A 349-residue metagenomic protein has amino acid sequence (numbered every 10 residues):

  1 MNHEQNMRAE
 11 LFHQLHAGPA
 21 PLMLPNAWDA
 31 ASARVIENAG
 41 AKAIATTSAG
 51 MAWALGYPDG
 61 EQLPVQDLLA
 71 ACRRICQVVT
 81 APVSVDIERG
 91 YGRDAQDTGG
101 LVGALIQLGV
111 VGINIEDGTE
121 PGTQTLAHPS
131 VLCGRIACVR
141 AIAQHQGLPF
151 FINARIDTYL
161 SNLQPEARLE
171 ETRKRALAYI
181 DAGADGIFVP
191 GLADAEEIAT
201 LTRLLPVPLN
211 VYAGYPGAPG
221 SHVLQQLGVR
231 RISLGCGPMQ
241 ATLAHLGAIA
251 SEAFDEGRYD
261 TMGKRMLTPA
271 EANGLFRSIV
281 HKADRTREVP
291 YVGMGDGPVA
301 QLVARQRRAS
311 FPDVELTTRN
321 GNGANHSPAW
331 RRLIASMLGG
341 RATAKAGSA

Functional and structural regions predicted by a protein language model:
N2-Q5, F12, G237-V299, R305 (+2 more regions): Extended, intrinsically disordered, low-complexity segments
H3-L15, L22-P82, Y91-V207, V211 (+1 more regions): Alpha/beta enzyme core
S233: Active-site loops and adjacent core secondary-structure elements that bind or stabilize anionic groups
P298-A329: Compositionally biased, charge-rich terminal segments
A335-A349: Low-complexity, charge- and small-residue-enriched intrinsically disordered regions
